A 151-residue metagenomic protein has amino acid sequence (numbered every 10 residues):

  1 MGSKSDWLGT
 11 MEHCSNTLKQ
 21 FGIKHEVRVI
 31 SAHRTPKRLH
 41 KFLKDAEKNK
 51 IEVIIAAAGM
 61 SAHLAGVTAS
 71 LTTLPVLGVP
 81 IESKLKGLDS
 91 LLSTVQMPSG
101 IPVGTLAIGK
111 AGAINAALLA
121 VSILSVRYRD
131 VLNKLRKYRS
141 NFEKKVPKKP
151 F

Functional and structural regions predicted by a protein language model:
M1-R34: Glycine-rich phosphate/diphosphate-binding loop of Rossmann-like nucleotide-binding domains
D6-M11, P36-L39, A58-V67, G87-L88 (+1 more regions): Short glycine/serine/threonine-rich phosphate/pyrophosphate-binding segments that cradle anionic phosphate groups
I23-K24, N49, L74, Q96-L106: Glycine/charged-rich beta-loop-alpha catalytic/anionic-binding loops adjacent to active sites
H25-N49: N-terminal beta-loop-helix "entrance" segment that forms/cooperates in small-molecule cofactor or anionic ligand
F42-P80: Glycine-rich phosphate-binding loop
L85-N133: Short, glycine-/small-residue-rich phosphate/pyrophosphate-handling segment
Y128-F151: Internal, active-site/partner-interface "lid" segment
